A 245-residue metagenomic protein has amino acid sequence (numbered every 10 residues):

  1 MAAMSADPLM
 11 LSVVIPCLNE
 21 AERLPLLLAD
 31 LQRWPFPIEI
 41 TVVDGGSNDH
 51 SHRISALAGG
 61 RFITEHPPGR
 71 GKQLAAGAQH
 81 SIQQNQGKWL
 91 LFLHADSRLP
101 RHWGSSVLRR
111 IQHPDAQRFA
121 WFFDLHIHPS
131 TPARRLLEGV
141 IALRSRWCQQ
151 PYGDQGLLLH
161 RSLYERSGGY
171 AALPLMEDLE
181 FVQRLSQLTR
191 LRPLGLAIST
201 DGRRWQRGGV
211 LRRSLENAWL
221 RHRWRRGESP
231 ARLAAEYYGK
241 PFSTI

Functional and structural regions predicted by a protein language model:
A2-S5, Q183-I245: Hydrophobic helical membrane-anchoring modules
E22-L26, D49-A58, H102: Acidic helix N-cap motif at the loop->helix transition within catalytic regions of sugar-transfer enzymes
A29-I38: Short, acidic, metal-binding catalytic loop of nucleotide-sugar glycosyltransferases
D44-H52, S97-R98: A conserved acidic beta->alpha catalytic loop
E65-I82: Glycine-rich, basic loop-to-helix element that forms the pyrophosphate-binding segment of sugar-nucleotide handling
L90: Short aromatic/hydrophobic "clamp" motif used to bind/position activated sugar donors
R101-A133: Conserved donor NDP-sugar-binding/catalytic core segment of glycosyltransferases
A120-R134, I141-L159: A recurrent flexible, glycine/aromatic-enriched loop bordering the glycosyltransferase active site that acts as
